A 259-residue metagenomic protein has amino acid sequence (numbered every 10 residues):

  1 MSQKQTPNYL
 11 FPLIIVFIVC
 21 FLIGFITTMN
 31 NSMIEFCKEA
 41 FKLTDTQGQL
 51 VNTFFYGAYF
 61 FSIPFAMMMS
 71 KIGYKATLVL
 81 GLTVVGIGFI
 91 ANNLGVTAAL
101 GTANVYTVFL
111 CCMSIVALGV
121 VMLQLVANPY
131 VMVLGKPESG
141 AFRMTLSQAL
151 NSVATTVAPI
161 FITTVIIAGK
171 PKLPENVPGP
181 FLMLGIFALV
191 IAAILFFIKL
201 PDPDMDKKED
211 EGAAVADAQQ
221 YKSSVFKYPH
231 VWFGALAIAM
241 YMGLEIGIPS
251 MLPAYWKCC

Functional and structural regions predicted by a protein language model:
M1-I23, E39, L100-G101, V105 (+1 more regions): Cytosolic juxtamembrane N-terminal segment immediately preceding the first transmembrane helix of multi-pass
M1-L10, M205-G234: Juxtamembrane intracellular "pre-TM" segments in multi-pass secondary transporters
F11-L43, N128, A158, I248-W256: Extracytoplasmic
N30-I34, A158-P159, S223-C259: Extracytoplasmic gate region of multi-pass secondary transporters
L50-S70: Central cavity-lining transmembrane alpha-helices of secondary-active solute carriers, predominantly the Major
T83-A103: C-terminal ends and interior cores of transmembrane alpha-helices in multi-pass membrane transporters/permeases
T102-L123: Hydrophobic core of transmembrane alpha-helices in multi-pass small-molecule transporters, especially MFS/SLC-type
P137-E138, R143-P203: Helix-loop-helix hairpin linking two adjacent transmembrane segments in secondary transporters
